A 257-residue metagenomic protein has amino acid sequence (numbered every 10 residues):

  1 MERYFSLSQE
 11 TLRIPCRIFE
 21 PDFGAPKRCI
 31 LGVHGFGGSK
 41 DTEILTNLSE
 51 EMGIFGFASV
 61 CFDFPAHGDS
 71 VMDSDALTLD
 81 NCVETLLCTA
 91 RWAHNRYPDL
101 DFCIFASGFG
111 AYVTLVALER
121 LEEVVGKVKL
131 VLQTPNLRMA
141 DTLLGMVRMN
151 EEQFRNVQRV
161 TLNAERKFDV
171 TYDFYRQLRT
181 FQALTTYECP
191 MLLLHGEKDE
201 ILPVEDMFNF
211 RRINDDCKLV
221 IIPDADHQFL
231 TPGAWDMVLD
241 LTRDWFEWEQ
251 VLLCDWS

Functional and structural regions predicted by a protein language model:
M1-G24: N-terminal cap/lid segment of alpha/beta-hydrolase-fold proteins
P26-G35: Short beta-strand element of the alpha/beta-hydrolase
H34-S39, E197: Active-site glycine-rich loops that stabilize anionic/oxyanionic intermediates across multiple enzyme folds
G37-S49, E205: The serine-hydrolase catalytic nucleophile loop
D41, H67-D99: Catalytic nucleophile-loop/oxyanion-hole region of alpha/beta-hydrolase and closely related hydrolase-like folds
L45, S49-V71: Conserved alpha/beta-hydrolase
A106-T114: Gly/Ala-rich beta-loop-alpha elbow adjacent to hydrolase catalytic centers
Y112, V124-I213, C217-I221, D226-S257: The alpha/beta-hydrolase serine catalytic core
